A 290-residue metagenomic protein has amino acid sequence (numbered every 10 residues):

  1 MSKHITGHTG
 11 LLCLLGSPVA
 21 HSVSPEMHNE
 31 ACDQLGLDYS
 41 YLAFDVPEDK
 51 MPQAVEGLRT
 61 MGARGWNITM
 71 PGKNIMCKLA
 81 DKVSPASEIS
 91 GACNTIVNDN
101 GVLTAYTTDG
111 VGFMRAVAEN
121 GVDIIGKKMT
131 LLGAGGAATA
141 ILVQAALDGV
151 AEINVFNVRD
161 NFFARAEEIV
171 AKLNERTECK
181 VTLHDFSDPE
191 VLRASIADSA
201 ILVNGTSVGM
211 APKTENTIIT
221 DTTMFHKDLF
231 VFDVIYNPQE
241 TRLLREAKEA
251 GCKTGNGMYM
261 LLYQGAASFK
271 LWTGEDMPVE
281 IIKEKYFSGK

Functional and structural regions predicted by a protein language model:
K3-N120: Phosphate/diphosphate ligand-binding glycine-rich loop within oxidoreductases
L11, S40, K128, A151-N154 (+1 more regions): Residues at the starts of beta-strands that form the adenosine-phosphate
G16, A105-T107, G126-L147, N157: Glycine-rich adenosine-cofactor-binding loop
P18, V158-F162, N237: Residues in the short beta-alpha loop(s) of Rossmann-like NAD(P)-binding domains
V122-K128, F225-K227: Short helix-loop-beta connector
D148-T177: NAD(P)-binding Rossmann-fold cofactor-contacting core
C179-T254: Rossmann-like adenosine-cofactor binding region
D228-F230, V234-K290: Adenosine-phosphate binding glycine-rich loop
